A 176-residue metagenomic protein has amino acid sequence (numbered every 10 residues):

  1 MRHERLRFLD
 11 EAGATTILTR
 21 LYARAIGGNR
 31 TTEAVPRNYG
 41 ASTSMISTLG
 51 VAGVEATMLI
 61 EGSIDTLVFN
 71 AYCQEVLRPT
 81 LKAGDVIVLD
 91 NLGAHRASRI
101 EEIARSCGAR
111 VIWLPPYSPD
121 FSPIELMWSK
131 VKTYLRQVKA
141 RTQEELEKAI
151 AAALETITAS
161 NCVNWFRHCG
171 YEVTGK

Functional and structural regions predicted by a protein language model:
M1-K176: Short functional hotspots at interaction and active-site rims
